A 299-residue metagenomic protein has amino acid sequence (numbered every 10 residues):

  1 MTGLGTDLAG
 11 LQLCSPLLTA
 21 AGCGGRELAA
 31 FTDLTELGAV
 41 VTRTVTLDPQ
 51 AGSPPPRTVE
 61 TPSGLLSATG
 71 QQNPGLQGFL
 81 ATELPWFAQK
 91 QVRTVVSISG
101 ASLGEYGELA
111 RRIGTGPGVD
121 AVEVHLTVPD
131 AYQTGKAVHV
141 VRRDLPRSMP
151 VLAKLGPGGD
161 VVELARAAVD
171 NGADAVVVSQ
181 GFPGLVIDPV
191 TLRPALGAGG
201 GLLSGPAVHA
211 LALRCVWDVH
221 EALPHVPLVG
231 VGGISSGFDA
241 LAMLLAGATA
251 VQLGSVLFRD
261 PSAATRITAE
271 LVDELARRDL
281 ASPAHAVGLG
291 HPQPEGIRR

Functional and structural regions predicted by a protein language model:
M1, L203-V226, S235-R299: Alpha/beta catalytic cores of nucleotide-metabolism and tRNA/nucleoside-modifying enzymes
M1-R93: N-terminal capping/small domains of soluble enzymes
L11-L18, K90-V96, L145-G156, E221-V231: Short beta-strand/loop segments at the ligand-binding rim of alpha/beta enzyme cores
G22, S97-A101, L155-D160, S179 (+1 more regions): Glycine-rich beta-to-alpha transition loops that act as phosphate-gripper elements at the mouths of alpha/beta enzyme
L28-T32, G107-G116, G158-D174, V219-H225 (+1 more regions): Catalytic cores of alpha/beta
T42-L47, A121-V128, A175-L185, G233-I234 (+1 more regions): Glycine-rich phosphate-binding active-site loops on the catalytic face of alpha/beta enzymes
P62-Y132: Active-site beta->alpha loop and helix N-cap motifs at the rims of alpha/beta catalytic domains
L65, L126-K136, L164-V226: Glycine/Thr-rich beta-alpha phosphate-binding loop at enzyme active sites
